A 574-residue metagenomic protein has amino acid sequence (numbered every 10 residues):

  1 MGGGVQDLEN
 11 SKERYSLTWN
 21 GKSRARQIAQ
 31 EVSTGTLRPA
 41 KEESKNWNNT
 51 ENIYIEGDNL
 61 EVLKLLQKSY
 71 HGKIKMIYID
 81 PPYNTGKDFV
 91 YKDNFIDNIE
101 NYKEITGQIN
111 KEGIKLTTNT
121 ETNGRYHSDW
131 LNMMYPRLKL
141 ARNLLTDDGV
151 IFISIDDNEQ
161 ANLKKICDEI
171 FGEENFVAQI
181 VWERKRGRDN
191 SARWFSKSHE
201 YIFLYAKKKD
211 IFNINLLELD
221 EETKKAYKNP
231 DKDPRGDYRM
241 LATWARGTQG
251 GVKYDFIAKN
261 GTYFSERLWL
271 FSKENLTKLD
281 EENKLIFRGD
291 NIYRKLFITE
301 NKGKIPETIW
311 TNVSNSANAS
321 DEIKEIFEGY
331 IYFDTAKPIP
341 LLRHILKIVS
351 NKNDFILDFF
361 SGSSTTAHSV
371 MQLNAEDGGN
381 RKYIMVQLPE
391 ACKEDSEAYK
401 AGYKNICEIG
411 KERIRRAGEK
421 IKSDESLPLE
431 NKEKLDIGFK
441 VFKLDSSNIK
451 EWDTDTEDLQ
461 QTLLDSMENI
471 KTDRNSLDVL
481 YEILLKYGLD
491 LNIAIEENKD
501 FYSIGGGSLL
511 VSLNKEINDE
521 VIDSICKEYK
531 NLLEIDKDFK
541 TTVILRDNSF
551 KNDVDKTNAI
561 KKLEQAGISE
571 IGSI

Functional and structural regions predicted by a protein language model:
M1-F355, D377, L388-E394: Class I S-adenosyl-L-methionine
I79-P82, D354-L373, L484: A phosphate-binding catalytic loop at a beta-strand-loop-alpha-helix junction that coordinates phosphoryl groups
I114-D129, A178, D189-N190, H344-N353 (+1 more regions): Cysteine-dependent PTP/DSP-like catalytic domain, specifically the C-terminal lobe
A161, K165, T308, P340-H344 (+5 more regions): Feature representing long, continuous alpha-helical segments
S191-S198, Y399-A401, T454-Q461: Short, surface-exposed amphipathic charged segments that create phosphate/polyanion-binding patches used for binding
I470-Y487: Glycine- and aromatic-enriched alpha-helical transmembrane segments of multi-pass membrane proteins
Y481, S503-G505, V511-I574: Long, compositionally biased intrinsically disordered regions
G488-Y502: Conserved helicase/translocase motor-coupling segment
